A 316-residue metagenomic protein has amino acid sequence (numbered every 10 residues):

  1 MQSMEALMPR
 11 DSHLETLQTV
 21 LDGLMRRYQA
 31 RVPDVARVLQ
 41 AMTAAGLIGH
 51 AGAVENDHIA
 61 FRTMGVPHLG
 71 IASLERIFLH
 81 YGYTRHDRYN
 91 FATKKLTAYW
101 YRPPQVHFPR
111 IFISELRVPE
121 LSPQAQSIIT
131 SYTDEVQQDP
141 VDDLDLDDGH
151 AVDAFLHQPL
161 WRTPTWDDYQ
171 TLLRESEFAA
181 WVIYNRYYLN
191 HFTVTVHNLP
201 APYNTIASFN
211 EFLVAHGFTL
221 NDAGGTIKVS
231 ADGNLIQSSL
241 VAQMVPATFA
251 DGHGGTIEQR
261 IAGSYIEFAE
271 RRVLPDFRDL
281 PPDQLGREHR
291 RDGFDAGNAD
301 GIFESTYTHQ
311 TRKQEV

Functional and structural regions predicted by a protein language model:
S3-E75, H80-V316: Extended, well-ordered protein cores
